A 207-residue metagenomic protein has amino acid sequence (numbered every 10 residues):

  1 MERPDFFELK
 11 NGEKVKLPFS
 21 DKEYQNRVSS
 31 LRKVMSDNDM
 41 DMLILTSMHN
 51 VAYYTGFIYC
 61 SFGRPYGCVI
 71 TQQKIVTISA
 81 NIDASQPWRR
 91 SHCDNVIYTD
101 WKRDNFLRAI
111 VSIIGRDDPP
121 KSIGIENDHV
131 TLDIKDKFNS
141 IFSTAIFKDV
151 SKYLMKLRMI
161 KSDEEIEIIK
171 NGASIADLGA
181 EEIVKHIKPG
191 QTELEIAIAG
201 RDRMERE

Functional and structural regions predicted by a protein language model:
M1-G179: A composition/biophysics-driven feature that prefers long, compositionally simple stretches
M35, I187, M204: Hydrophobic pocket-lining residues that define ligand/cofactor binding sites across diverse proteins
V130-T131, K188, T192-I196: Short, structural beta-strand-to-alpha-helix junction motif
L178-K188: N-terminal glycine-rich flavin-associated loop
E195-M204: Short, well-structured alpha-helical segments that form the helix of a local strand-helix-strand
E207: Extended, Lys/Arg-enriched charged tracts that mediate electrostatic binding to polyanionic substrates
